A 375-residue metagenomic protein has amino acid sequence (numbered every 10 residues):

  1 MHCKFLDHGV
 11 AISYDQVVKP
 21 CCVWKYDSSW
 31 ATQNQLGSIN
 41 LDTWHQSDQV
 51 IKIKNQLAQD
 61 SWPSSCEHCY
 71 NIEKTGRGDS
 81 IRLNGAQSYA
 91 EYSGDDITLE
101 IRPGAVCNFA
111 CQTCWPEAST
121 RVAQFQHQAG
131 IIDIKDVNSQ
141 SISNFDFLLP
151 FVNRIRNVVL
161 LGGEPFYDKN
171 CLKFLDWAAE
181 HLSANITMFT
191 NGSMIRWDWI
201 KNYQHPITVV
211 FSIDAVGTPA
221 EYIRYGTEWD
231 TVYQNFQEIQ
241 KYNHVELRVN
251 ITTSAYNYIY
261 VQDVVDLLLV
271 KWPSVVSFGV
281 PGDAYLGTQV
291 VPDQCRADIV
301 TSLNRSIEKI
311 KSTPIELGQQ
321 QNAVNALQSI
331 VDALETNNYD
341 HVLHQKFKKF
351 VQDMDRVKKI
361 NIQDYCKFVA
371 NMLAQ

Functional and structural regions predicted by a protein language model:
M1-K4, S93: Short loop/turn motifs at secondary-structure junctions and domain boundaries
F5, K19-V23, W62-K74, V106-E117: Local cysteine-cluster metal-coordination motifs and their immediate loop/turn environment, predominantly Fe-S cluster
H8-A11, Q46-Q59, D96-R102: Short, intrinsically disordered, charge-biased short linear motifs at domain edges
D15, T187, H205-V210, E228-A374: Conserved C-terminal portion of the radical SAM core fold that forms the substrate/S-adenosylmethionine-binding
K25-H68: Membrane-interface junctions of multi-pass transporters
G76-Y89, S119, A123-H127: Short cysteine/histidine-rich zinc-coordinating motifs and their immediately flanking basic loops
D96-V106, E117-I142, N153-K169, A179-R196 (+3 more regions): Core AdoMet radical
D146-V152, L175-E180, I200-N202, I239: Leucine-rich repeat
